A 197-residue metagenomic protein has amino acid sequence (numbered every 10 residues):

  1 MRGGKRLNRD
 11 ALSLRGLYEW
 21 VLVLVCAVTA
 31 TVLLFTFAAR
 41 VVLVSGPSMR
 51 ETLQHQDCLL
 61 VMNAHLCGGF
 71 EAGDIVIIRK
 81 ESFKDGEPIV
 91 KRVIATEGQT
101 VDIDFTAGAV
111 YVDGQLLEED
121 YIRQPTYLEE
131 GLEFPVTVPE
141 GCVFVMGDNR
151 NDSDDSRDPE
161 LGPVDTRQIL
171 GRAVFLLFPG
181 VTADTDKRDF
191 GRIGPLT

Functional and structural regions predicted by a protein language model:
M1-T197: Extended hydrophobic leader/signal-anchor segments used for secretion and membrane insertion
